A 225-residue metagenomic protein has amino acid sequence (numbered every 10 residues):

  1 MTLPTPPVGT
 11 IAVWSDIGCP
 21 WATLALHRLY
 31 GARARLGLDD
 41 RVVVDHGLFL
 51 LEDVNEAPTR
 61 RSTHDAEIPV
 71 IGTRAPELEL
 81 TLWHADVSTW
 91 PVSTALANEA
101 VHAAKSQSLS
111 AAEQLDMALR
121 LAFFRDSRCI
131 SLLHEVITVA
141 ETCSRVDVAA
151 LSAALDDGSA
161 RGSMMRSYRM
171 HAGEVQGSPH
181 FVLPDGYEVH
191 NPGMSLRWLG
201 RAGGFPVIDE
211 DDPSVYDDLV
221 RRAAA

Functional and structural regions predicted by a protein language model:
M1-P6, A225: Basic/polar N-terminal segments that are highly enriched at the extreme N-terminus, encompassing both cleavable
P6, A95, V175-Q176: A generic fold-level signal
P6-A12: Extreme N-terminal starter segment of soluble prokaryotic enzymes
V13-C19: Aromatic-flanked redox-active Cys/Sec active sites in thiol-based oxidoreductases, especially the WC-centered
D16, F49-L51, G186: An acidic- and aromatic-residue-enriched active-site/binding cleft used to recognize and process polar
C19-A22, F181: The canonical Cys-X-X-Cys-His
L24-S127, L132-L133, A202, R222: Structural alpha/beta surface segment adjacent to cysteine/selenocysteine redox centers across thiol/disulfide enzymes
L26-A34, L121-A225: C-terminal cap of thioredoxin/glutaredoxin-like
